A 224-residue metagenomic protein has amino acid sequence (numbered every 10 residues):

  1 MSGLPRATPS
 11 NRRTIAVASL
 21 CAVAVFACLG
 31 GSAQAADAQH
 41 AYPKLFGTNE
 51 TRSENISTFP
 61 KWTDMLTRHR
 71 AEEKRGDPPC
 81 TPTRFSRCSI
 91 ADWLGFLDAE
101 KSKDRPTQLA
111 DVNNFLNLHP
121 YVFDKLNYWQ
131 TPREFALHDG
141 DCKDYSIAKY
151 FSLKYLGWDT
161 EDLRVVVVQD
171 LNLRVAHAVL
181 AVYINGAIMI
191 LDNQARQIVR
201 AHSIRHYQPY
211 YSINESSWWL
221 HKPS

Functional and structural regions predicted by a protein language model:
M1, C28-L29: Intrinsically disordered, low-complexity segments enriched in small/polar residues
S2-G3, A33-S224: A structural boundary/capping signal
G3-L20: Bacterial N-terminal signal peptides that target proteins for export
A18-C28: Bacterial N-terminal signal peptides
